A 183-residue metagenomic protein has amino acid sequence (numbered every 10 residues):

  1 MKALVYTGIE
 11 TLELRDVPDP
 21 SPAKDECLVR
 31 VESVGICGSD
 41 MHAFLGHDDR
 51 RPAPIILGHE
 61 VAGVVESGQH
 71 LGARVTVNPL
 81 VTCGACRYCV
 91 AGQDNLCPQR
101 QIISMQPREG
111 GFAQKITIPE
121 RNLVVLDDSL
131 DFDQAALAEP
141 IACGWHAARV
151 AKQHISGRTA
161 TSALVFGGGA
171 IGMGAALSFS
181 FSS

Functional and structural regions predicted by a protein language model:
M1, A73, T159-A163: Nucleotide donor/acceptor-binding cores
G8-E10, A23: Residue-level recognition of beta-strand termini and adjacent short loop/turns
P18-V34, H47-R87, D127-S129: Glycine-rich beta-strand-centered segment in the early N-terminal region that forms part of a ligand/cofactor-binding
C37, P79-V124: Cysteine-cluster motifs in flexible loop/terminal segments that predominantly coordinate metals
S39-L45: Cytochrome P450 core scaffold surrounding the K-helix E-X-X-R motif and the conserved "meander" helix-loop region
E60, A73-R74, Y88, D94 (+2 more regions): Residue-level marker of beta-strand positions
A62-E66, G111-L137: Short Fe-S-cluster ligation motifs
L130-S183: Mid-domain Rossmann-like dinucleotide-binding core that forms the NAD(H)/NADP(H) cofactor-binding site
